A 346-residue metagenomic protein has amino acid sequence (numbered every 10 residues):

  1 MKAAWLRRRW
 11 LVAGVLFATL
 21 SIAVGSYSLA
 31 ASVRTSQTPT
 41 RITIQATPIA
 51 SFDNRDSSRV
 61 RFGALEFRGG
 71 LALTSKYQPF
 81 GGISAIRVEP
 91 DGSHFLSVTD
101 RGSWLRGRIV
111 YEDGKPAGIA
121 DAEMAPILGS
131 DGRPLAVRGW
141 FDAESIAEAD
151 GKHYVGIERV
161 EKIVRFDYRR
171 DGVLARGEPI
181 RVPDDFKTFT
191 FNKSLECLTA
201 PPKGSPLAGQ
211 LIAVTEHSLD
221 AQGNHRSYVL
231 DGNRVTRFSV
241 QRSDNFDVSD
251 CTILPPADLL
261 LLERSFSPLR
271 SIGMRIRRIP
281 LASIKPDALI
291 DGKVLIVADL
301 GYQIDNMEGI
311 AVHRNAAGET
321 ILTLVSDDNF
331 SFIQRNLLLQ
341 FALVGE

Functional and structural regions predicted by a protein language model:
K2-W5, V12, L20-E346: Sequence/structural signature of beta-propeller domains
